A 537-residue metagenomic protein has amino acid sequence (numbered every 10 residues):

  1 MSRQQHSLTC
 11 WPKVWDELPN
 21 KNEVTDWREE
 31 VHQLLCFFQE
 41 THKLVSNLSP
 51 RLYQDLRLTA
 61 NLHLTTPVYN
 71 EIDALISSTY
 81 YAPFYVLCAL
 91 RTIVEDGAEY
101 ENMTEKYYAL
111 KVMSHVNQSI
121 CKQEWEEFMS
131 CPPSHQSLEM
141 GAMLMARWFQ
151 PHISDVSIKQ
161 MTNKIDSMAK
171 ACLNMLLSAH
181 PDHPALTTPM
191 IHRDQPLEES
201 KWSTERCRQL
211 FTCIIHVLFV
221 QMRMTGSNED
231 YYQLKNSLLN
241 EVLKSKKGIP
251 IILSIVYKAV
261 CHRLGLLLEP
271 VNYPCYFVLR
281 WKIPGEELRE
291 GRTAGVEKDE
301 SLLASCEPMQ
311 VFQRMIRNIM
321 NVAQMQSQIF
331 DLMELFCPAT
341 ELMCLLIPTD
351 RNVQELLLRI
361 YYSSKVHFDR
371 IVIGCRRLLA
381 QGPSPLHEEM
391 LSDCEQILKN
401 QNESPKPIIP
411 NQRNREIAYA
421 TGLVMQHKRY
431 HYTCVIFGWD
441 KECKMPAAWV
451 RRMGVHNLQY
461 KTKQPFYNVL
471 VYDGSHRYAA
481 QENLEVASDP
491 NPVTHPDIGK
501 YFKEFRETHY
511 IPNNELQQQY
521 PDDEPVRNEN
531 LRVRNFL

Functional and structural regions predicted by a protein language model:
S2-W449: A structural boundary/capping signal
E17, C434, V469, N514 (+1 more regions): Short linear motifs in intrinsically disordered/low-complexity regions
L34, P50, W125, N228 (+6 more regions): Generic intrinsically disordered, low-complexity segments enriched for polar/acidic and small residues
D55, A82-L87, N102, S363 (+8 more regions): Intrinsically disordered, low-complexity regions enriched in small/polar residues
V256, G285-E287, E442, R451-M453 (+3 more regions): General N-terminal targeting signals
Q381-S384, P405-T421, Y430, F437-D489 (+2 more regions): Basic/aromatic-rich interaction segments and small domains that mediate binding to polyanionic partners
A479-L537: Long, compositionally biased intrinsically disordered regions
